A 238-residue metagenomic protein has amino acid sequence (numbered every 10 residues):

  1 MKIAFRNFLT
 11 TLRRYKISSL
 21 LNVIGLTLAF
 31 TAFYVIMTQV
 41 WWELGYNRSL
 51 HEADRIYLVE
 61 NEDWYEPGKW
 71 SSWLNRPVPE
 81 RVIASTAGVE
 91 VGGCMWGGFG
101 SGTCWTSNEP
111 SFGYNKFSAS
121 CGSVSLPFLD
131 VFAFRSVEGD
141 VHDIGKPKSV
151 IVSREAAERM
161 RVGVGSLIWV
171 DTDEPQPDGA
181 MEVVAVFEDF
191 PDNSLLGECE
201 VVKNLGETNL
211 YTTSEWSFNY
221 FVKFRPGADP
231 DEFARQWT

Functional and structural regions predicted by a protein language model:
A4-R13: A short amphipathic helical element positioned immediately N-terminal to and/or at the very start of a transmembrane
L12, N22, E43, V59 (+5 more regions): Generic structural signal for small/hydrophobic residues in well-ordered secondary structure, especially within
R14-W42: Short, strongly hydrophobic transmembrane alpha-helices
I24-L28, V141-K146: Glycine-rich loop motifs involved in handling phospho/adenylate chemistry
G25, L58-N61, G93-W96, I151-S153 (+2 more regions): Short beta-strand segments
I36-N108, N115-K116, G122, T208-N209 (+2 more regions): Membrane-proximal extracellular/periplasmic loop immediately following the first transmembrane helix
E90-G93, R135-D140: Short, well-structured beta-strand/strand-turn elements
C104-P110, S120-E138, S149-T238: Mid-to-C-terminal secondary-structure elements that act as membrane-proximal/extracytoplasmic interface segments
